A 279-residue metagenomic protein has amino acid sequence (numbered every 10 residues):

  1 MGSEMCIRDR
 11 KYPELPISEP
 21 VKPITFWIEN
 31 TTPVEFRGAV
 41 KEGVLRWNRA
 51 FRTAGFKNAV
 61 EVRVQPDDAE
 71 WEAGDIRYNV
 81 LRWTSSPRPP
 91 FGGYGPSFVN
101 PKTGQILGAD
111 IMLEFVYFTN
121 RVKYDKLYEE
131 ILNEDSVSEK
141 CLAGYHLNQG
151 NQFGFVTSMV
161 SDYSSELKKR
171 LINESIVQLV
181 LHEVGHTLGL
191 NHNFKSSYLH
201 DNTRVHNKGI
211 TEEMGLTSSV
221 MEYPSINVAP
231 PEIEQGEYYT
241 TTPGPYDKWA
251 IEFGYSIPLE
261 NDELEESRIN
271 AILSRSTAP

Functional and structural regions predicted by a protein language model:
G2-I7: Short, small-residue-biased leader/transition segments that mark boundaries at the very start of proteins
E14-W27, W71-P90, G95, N100-K102: Active-site-proximal, well-structured secondary-structure segments within enzyme catalytic domains
E19, I28-F36, F91-L190: Active-site-proximal segment of zinc-dependent metalloprotease catalytic domains
K22-I24, F56-A59, Q105, S218: Loop/turn elements at helix/coil->beta-strand transitions in domains of secreted/extracellular proteins
T25-I28, R82, L107-D110, S219-E222: Structural recognition of the beta-strand scaffold that forms the well-ordered cores of secreted hydrolase catalytic
T31-A59: Zn2+-dependent metallopeptidase catalytic core
V64-S85, P90, E174-P230: The catalytic-center signature of Zn2+-dependent metalloproteases
E166-L167, L171, S196-P279: Conserved catalytic/binding loops enriched for acidic/polar residues
